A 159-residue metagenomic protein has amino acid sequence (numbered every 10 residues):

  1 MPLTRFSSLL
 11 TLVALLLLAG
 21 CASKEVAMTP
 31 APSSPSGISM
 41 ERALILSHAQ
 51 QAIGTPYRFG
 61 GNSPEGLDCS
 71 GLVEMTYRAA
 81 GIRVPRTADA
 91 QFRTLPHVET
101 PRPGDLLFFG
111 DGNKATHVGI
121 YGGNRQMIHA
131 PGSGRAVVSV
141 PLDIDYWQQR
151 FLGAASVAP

Functional and structural regions predicted by a protein language model:
M1-L10: Bacterial N-terminal signal peptides that target proteins for export
L16-G20: C-terminal motif of bacterial Sec signal peptides marking the signal peptidase cleavage site
A22-M40, D89, P96, G122-P159: Aromatic- and glycine-rich peptidoglycan recognition patches
R42-L46, Q50, S70-E74, P101 (+1 more regions): Extracytoplasmic/secreted envelope proteins and their assembly/folding machinery, especially bacterial periplasmic
T55-P103: Catalytic cysteine-centered active-site loop
R102-L106, R125: Structural motif
